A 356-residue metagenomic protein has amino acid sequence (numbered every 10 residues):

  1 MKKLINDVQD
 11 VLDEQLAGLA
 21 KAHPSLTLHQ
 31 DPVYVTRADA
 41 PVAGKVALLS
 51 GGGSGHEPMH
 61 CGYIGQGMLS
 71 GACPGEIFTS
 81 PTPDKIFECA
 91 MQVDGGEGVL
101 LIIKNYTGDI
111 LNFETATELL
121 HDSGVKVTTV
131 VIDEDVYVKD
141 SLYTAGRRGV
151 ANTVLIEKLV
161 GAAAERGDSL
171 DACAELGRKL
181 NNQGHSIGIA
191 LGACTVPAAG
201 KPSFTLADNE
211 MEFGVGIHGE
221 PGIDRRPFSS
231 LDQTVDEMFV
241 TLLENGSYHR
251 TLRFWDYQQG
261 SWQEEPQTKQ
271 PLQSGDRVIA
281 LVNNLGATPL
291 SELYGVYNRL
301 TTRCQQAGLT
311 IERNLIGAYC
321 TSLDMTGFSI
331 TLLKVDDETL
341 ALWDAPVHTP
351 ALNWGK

Functional and structural regions predicted by a protein language model:
M1-L48, D208, D337, W343-K356: N-terminal amphipathic/basic leader segments beginning at the initiator methionine
K2, V46-G53, L69-A72, G98-T107 (+4 more regions): Short glycine-rich or small-residue beta-strand-to-loop segments that form or flank ligand, phosphate, metal/Fe-S
H56, G65-G96, L243: Glycine-rich oxoanion-binding loops at beta->alpha junctions
A72-I77, H121-G146, T310: Short, acidic/small-residue loops that bind anionic groups at enzyme active sites
I110-G124, Y143, E292-N298: Short Gly/Thr/Asp-enriched flexible loops that form oxyanion-binding sites at enzyme active sites
I132-H185: Short alpha-helices
D168-L293: Mixed-charge interfacial surface used for oligomerization/domain docking and macromolecular partner engagement
Q259-K356: C-terminal non-catalytic interaction/assembly regions of soluble proteins
